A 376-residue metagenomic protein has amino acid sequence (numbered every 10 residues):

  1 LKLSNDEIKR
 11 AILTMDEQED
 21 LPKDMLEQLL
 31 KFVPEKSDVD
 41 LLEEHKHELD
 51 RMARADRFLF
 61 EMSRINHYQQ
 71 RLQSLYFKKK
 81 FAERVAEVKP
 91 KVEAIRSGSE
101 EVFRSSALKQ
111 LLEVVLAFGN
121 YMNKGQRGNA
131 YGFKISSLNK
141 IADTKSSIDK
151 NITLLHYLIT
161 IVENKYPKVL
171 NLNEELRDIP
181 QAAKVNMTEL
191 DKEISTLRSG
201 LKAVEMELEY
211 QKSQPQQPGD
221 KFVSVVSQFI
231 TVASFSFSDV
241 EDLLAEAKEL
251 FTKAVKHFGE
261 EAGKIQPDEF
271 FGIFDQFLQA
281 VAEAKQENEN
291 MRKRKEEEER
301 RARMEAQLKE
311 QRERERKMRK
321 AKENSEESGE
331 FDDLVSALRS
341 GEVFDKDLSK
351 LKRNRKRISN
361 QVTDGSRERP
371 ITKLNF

Functional and structural regions predicted by a protein language model:
L1-M291, E305-K309: Folded alpha-helical bundle/alpha-solenoid domain cores of large eukaryotic adaptor/scaffold proteins
K212, Q217-G219, Q228-F235, K253 (+3 more regions): Long, intrinsically disordered low-complexity tracts enriched in Pro/Ser with mixed acidic/basic residues that serve as
